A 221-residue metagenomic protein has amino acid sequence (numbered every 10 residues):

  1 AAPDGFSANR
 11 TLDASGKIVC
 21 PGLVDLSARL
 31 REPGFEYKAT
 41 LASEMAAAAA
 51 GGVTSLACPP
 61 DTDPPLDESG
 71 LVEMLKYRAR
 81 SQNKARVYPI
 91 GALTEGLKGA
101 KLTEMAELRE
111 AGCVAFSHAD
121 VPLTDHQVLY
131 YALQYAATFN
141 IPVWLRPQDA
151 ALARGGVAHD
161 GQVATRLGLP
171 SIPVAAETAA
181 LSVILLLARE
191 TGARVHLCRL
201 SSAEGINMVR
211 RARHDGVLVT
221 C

Functional and structural regions predicted by a protein language model:
A1-P21: Histidine-rich, glycine-flanked metal-binding segment
A2, P60-D63, A92, V121 (+2 more regions): Short, ordered loop/turn segments at secondary-structure junctions
S7, N83-A85, A193, V217: Residue-level signal for beta-strand positions within conserved beta-sheet cores that form or flank
K17, F35-V87, E95-V114, Y130 (+3 more regions): Alpha-helical scaffold segments that flank or form the walls of functional sites
K17-E32, Q82: N-terminal small/glycine-rich loop or linker at the start of catalytic domains across soluble metabolic enzymes
G22-A28, L56-C58, V87-G91, F116-S117 (+3 more regions): Hydrophobic faces of well-ordered beta-strands that scaffold small-molecule active sites in alpha/beta enzyme cores
L30-Y37, P122-H126: Glycine/threonine-rich flexible loop motifs
A100-C221: Histidine/acidic residue-rich metal-binding segments in metalloenzymes
